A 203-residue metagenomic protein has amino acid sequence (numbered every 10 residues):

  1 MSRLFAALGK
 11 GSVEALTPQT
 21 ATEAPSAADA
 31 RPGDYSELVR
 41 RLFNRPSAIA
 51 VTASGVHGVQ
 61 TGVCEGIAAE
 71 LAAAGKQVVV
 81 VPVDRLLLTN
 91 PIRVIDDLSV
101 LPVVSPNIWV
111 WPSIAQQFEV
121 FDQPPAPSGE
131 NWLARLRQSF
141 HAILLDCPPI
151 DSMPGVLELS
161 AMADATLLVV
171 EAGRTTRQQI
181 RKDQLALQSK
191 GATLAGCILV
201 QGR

Functional and structural regions predicted by a protein language model:
M1, F5-A28: N-terminal intrinsically disordered, low-complexity tails
L8-A15, P46, L71, G75 (+3 more regions): Conserved NTP-handling cores and scaffolds of large molecular machines
S12, H57, L86, Q116 (+2 more regions): Surface-exposed, flexible loop/turn segments at secondary-structure boundaries
A21, P25-A28, S36-G58, A69 (+2 more regions): P-loop/Walker-type NTP enzyme "switch/lid" segment
P32: Electropositive phosphate-/nucleotide-binding environments in soluble metabolic enzymes
V63: Hydrophobic positions on the alpha1 helix immediately C-terminal to the Walker A/P-loop
G66, F121-R203: Conserved catalytic-core segment of NTP-binding enzymes
